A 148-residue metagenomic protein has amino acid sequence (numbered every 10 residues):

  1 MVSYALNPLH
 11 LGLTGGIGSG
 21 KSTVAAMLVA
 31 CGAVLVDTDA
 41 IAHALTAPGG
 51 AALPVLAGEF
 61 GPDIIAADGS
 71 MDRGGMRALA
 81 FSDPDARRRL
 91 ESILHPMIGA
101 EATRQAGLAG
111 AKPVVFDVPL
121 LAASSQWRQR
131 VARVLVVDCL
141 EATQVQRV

Functional and structural regions predicted by a protein language model:
M1, L11, E59-F60, R87 (+2 more regions): Bulky hydrophobic/aromatic packing residues
M1-M71: Glycine-rich phosphate-binding loop of ATP-dependent small-molecule kinases
G16, A44, L79, A86-R89 (+3 more regions): Residue-level recognition of specific faces of alpha-helices
G18, S92, V137-D138: Active-site-adjacent beta-strand anchor residues
S19, A51, D85, M97 (+2 more regions): Short alpha-helical
T23, G75, P119: Active-site phosphate/pyrophosphate-handling residues
H43-K112: ATP-dependent small-molecule kinase phosphotransfer cores that center on conserved nucleotide phosphate-binding segments
G99-L108, P113-R147: ATP-dependent NMP and nucleoside kinases share a basic, alpha-helical "lid"
